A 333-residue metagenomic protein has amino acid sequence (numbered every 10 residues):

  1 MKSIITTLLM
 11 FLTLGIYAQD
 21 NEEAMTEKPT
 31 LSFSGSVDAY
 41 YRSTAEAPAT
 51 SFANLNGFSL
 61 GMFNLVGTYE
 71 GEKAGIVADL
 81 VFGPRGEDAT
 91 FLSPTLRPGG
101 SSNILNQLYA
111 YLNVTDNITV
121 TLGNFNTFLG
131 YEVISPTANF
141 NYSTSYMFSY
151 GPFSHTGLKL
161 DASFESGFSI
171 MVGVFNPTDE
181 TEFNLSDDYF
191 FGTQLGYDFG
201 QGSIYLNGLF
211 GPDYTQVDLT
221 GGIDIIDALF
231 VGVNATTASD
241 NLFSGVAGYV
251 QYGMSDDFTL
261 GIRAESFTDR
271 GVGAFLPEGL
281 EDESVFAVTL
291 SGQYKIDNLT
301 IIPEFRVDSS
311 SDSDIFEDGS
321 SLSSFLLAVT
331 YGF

Functional and structural regions predicted by a protein language model:
M1-T26: Cleavable N-terminal export/targeting peptides
E22-A24, Y40-G57, G86-Q107, T115-G196 (+1 more regions): Surface-exposed coil loops of outer-membrane beta-barrel proteins
K28, E70-A74, T115-N117, E165-G167 (+4 more regions): Outer-membrane beta-barrel channels and translocator barrels
S34-S36, V77-D79, G83, T121-G123 (+3 more regions): Outer-envelope exported proteins of Gram-negative bacteria
G35, N56, L60, L65-Y69 (+9 more regions): Residues on the lipid-exposed face of transmembrane beta-strands in outer-membrane beta-barrel proteins
A49-L55, G86, S93-S101, L206-F333: Outer-membrane beta-barrel pore domains
N64-R85, S163, T220-G232: Surface-exposed extracellular loop regions of Gram-negative outer-membrane beta-barrel proteins
